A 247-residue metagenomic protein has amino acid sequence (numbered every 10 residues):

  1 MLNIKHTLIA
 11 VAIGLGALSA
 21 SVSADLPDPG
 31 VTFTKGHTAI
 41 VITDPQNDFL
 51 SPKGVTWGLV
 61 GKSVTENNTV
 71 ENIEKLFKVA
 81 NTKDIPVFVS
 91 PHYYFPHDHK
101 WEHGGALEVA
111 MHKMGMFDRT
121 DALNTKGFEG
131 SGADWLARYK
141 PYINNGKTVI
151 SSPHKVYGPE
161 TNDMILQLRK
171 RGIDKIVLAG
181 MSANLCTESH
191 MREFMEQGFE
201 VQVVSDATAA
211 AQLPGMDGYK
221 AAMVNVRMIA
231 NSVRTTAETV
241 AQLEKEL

Functional and structural regions predicted by a protein language model:
M1-I9: Bacterial N-terminal signal peptides that target proteins for export
A10-A17: Bacterial N-terminal signal peptides
A24-A39, D48, V79-K83, K100 (+1 more regions): Active-site-adjacent betaalpha module
L26-D28, K62-N72: N-terminal post-signal-peptidase region of extra-cytosolic proteins
L50-E66: Acidic/histidine-rich helix-loop elements that form or flank divalent-metal/phosphate-binding sites at the catalytic
P52-G54, H92, K100-W101: Short, solvent-exposed loop/turn and secondary-structure capping segments
N72, L76-H97: Von Willebrand factor
